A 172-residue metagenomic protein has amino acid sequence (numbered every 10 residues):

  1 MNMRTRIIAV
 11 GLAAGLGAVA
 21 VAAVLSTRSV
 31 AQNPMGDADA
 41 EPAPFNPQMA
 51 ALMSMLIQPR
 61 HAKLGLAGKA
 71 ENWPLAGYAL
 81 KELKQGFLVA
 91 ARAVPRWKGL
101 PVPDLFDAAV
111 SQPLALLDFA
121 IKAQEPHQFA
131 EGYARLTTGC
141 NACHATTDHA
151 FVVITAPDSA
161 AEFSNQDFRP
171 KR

Functional and structural regions predicted by a protein language model:
M1-R4: N-terminal secretory signal peptides that target proteins for export/translocation
R6-I8: Generic early N-terminus positional signal peaking at residue ~5-7
V10-S26: Hydrophobic alpha-helical membrane-insertion segments, chiefly the h-region of N-terminal signal peptides
S29-V30: Cleavable N-terminal signal peptides
N33-R172: Sequence context surrounding c-type heme c attachment/ligation sites in exported
